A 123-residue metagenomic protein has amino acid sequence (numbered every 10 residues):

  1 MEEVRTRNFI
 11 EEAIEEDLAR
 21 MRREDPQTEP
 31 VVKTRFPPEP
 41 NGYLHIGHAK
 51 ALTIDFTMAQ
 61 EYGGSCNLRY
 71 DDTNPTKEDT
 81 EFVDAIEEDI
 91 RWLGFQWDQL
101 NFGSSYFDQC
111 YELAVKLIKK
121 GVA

Functional and structural regions predicted by a protein language model:
E2-E16, E78-A123: Active-site neighborhoods of enzyme catalytic cores
T6-F9, A13, R20-D84: N-terminal catalytic cores of NTP/NDP-binding nucleotidyl/phosphoryl-transfer enzymes
